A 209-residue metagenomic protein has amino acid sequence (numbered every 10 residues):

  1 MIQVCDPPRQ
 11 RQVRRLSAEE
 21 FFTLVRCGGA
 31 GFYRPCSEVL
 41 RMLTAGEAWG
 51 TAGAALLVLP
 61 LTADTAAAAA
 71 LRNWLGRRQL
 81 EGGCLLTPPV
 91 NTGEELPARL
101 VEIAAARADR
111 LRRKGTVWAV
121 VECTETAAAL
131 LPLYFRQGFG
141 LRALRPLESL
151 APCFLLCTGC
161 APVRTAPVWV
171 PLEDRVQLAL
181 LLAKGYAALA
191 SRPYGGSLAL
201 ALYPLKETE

Functional and structural regions predicted by a protein language model:
M1-A45, A166-W169: Short amphipathic alpha-helix that is part of the acyltransferase structural core
L40-A45, G53-L86, E148: Conserved acyl-donor/pantetheine-binding loop and adjacent beta-alpha core of acyl/acetyltransferases and related
W74-R77, G83-L96, C123-E125: A short, internal acetyl-CoA/4′-phosphopantetheine-binding micro-motif in the GNAT/acyltransferase core
L80, A108-E125: Conserved GNAT acetyl-CoA-binding A-motif
T87, A119-L131, V170-D174: Conserved beta-strand-loop-alpha-helix junction that forms the acyl-donor binding cleft
T87, T92-R110, R136: Conserved acetyl-CoA-binding loop-helix of GNAT-fold acetyltransferases
R113, E125-L144, G185: Conserved active-site alpha-helix within GNAT-family acetyltransferase domains
L147-L172, G196-E209: C-terminal "cap" of GNAT-fold acetyltransferases
